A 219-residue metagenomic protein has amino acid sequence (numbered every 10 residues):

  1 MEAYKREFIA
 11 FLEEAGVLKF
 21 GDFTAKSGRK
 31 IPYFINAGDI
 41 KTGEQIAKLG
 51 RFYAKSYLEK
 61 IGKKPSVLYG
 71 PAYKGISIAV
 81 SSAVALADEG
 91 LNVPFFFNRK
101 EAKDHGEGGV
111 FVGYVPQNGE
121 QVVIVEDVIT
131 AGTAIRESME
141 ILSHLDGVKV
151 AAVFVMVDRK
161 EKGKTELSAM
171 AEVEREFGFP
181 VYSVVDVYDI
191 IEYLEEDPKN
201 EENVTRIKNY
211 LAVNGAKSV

Functional and structural regions predicted by a protein language model:
M1-V125, T133-V219: PRPP-associated nucleotide enzymes
